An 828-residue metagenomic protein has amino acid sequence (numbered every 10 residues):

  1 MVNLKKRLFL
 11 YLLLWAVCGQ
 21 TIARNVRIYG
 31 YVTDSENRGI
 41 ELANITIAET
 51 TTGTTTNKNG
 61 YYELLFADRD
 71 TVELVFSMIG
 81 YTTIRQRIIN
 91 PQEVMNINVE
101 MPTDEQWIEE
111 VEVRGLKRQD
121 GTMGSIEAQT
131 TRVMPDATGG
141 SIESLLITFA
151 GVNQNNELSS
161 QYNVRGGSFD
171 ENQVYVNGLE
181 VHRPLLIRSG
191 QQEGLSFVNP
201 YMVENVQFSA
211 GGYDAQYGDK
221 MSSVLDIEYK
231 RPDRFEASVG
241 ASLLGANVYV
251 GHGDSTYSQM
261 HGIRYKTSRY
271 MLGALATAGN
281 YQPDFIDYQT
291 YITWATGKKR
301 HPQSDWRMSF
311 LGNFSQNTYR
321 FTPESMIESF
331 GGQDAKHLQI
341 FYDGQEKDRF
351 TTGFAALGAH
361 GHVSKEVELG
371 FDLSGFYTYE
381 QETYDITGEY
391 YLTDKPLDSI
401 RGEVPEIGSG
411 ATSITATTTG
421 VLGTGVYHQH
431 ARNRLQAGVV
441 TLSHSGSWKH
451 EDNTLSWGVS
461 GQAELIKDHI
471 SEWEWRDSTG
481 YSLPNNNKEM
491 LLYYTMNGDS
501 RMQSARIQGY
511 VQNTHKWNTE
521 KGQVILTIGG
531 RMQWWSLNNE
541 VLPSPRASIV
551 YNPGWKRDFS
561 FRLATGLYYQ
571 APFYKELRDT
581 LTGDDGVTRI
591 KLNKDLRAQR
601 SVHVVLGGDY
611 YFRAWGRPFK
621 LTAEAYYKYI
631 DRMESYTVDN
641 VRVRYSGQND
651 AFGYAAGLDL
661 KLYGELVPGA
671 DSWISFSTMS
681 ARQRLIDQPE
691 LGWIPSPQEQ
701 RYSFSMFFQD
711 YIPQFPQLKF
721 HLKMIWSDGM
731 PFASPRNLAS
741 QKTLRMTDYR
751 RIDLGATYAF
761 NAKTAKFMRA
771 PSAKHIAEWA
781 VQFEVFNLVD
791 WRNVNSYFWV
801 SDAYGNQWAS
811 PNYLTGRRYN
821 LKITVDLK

Functional and structural regions predicted by a protein language model:
T33-S35, A43-A48, S77-T82, P91-P135 (+3 more regions): Short, acidic, small-residue-rich periplasmic hinge/interaction motif at the N-terminus of Gram-negative outer-membrane
T82, M95, K117-N172, G178-Y213 (+2 more regions): Periplasmic N-terminal accessory/gating domains of Gram-negative outer-membrane beta-barrel systems
S238, S242-Y265, A278-T322, E346-L369 (+1 more regions): Transmembrane beta-barrel wall of Gram-negative outer-membrane proteins
S268, G279, H301, D305-R307 (+3 more regions): Flexible loop and strand-edge segments within Gram-negative outer membrane beta-barrel domains
G370-S374, D595-N649, Y654, V781-F786 (+1 more regions): Membrane-embedded beta-barrel scaffold of Gram-negative outer-membrane proteins
A437-V439, S460, N497-K620, E624-K628 (+1 more regions): Structural signature of Gram-negative outer-membrane beta-barrels, strongest in the C-terminal barrel of TonB-dependent
K516-G522, Y626-Y629, S646-S734, T824: Gram-negative outer-membrane beta-barrel transporters
Q717, I725-P735, Y758-K828: C-terminal beta-signal and adjacent terminal beta-strands/loops of Gram-negative outer-membrane beta-barrel proteins
